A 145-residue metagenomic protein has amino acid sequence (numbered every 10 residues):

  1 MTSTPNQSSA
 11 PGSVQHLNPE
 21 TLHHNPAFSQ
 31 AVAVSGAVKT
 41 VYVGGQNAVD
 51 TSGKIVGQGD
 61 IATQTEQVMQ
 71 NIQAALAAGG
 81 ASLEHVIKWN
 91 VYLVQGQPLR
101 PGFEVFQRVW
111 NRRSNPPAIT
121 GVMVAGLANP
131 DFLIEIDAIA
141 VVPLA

Functional and structural regions predicted by a protein language model:
M1-Q70, A74-I87, L93-A145: N-terminal presequence-like segments and the immediate start of the first folded domain
